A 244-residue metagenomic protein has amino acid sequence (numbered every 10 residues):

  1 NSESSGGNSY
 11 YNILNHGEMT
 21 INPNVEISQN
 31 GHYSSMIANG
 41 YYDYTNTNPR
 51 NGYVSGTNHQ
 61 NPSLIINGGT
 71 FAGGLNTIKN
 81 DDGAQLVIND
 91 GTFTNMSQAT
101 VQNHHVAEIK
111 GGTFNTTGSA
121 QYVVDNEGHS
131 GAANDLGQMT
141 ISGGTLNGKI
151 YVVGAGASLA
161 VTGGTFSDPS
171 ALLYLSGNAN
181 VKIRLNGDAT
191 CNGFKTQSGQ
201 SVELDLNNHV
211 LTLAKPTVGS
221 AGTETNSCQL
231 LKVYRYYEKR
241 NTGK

Functional and structural regions predicted by a protein language model:
N1-G74, K79-G118, D125-G148, V153-T165 (+3 more regions): Surface-exposed loop/turn motifs in large extracellular/passenger domains
D168-P169, C191: Short, solvent-exposed loop/turn at the beta-strand->alpha-helix junction within individual leucine-rich repeat
L185-A189: STAS-typified acidic loop motif
H209-V210: Residue-level recognition of alpha-helix termini/interfacial anchor residues
L213: Active-site-adjacent loop/helix micro-motif of nuclease/hydrolase catalytic cores
